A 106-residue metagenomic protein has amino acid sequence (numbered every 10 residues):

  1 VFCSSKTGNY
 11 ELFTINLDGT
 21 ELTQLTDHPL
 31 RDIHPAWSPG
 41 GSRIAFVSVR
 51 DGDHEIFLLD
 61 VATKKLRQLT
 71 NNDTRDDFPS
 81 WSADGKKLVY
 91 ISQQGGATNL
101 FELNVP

Functional and structural regions predicted by a protein language model:
V1, G41-A45, L69, L88-V89: Hydrophobic beta-strand positions that form the internal "hydrophobic ladder" of WD40/Gbeta-like beta-propeller blades
S4, I15-I33, S48-V49, L59-D77 (+3 more regions): Multi-bladed beta-propeller domains
N9-F13, D53-F57, G96-E102: Structural motif
P35-R43, P79-K87: Blade-terminus and WD-like Trp-Asp/Gly-His loop motifs, strongest in beta-propeller folds
